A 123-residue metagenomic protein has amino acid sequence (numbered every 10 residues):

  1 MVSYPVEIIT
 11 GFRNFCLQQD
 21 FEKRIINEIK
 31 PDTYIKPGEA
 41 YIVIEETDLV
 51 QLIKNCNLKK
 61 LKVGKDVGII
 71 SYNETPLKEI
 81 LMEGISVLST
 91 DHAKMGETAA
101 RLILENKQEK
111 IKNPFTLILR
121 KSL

Functional and structural regions predicted by a protein language model:
M1-L123: Bacterial carbohydrate/catabolite-sensing allosteric modules
